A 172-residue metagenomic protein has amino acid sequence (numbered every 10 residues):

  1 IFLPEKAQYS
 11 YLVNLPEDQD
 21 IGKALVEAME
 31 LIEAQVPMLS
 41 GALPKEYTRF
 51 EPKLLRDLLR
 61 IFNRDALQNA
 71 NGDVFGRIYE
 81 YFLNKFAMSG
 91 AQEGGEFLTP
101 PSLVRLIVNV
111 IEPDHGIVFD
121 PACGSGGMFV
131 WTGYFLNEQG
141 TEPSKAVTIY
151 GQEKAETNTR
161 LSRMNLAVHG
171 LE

Functional and structural regions predicted by a protein language model:
I1-D114: Non-catalytic, mostly N-terminal accessory regions of nucleic-acid modification and defense proteins
E93-E172: Conserved S-adenosyl-L-methionine
